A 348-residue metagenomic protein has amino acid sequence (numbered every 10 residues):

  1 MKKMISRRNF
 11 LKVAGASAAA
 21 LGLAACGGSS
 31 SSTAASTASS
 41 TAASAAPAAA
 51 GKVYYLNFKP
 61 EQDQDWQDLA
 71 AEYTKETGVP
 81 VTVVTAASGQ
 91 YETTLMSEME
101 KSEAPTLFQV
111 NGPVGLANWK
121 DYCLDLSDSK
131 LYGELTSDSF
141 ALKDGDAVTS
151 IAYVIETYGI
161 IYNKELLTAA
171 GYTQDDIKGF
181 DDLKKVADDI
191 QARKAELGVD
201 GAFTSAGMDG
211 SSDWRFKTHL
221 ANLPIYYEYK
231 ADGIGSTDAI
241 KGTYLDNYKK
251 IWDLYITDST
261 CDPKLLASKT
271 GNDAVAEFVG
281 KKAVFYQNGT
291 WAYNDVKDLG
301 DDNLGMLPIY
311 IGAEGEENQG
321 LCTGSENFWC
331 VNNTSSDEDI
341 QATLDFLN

Functional and structural regions predicted by a protein language model:
K2-S6, F10-G115, L131, A267 (+2 more regions): Conserved N-terminal structural module of periplasmic/extracytoplasmic solute-binding proteins
A43, T149-Y153, Y158, K184-T237: Extracytoplasmic/periplasmic solute-binding protein
S44-A46, N111-Y162, R215, H219-A221 (+1 more regions): Hinge/lid segment of periplasmic solute-binding proteins
A71, K75-E76, P80, T168-A170 (+1 more regions): Extracytoplasmic/periplasmic substrate-recognition and gating elements
E76-T85, T173-Q174, I256-K269, L299-N303: A local structural motif
T85-T94, F180-D182, L266-V279: Short helix-initiation/N-cap motifs at beta->coil->alpha
D125-S139, A202-F203, G207-G210, P224-K250 (+2 more regions): Short, solvent-exposed loop/beta-turn-alpha elements that line the ligand-binding surface or hinge of extracytoplasmic
A187-D188, I234-S268: Glycine-centered hinge/linker elements that transmit conformational signals in sensory and ligand-binding systems
